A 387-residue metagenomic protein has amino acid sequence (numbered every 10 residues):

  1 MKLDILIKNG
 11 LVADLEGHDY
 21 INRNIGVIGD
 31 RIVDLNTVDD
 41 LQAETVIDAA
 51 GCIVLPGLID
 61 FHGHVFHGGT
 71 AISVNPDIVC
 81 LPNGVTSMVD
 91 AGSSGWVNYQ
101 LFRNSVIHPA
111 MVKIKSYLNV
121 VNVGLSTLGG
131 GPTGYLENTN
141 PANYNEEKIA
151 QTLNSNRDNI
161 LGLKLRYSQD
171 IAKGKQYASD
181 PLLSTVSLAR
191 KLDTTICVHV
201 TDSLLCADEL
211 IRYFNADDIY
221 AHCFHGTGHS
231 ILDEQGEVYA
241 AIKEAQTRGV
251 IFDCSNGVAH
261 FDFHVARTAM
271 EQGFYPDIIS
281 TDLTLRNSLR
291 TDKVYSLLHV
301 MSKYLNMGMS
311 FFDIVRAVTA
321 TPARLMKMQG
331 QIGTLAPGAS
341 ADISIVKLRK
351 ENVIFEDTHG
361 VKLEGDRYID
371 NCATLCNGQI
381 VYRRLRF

Functional and structural regions predicted by a protein language model:
M1-L55: Histidine-rich, glycine-flanked metal-binding segment
L41, A49-P109: Metal-associated gating/positioning segment near the N- to mid-region
G57-G63, M88-D90, I114-L118, L161-L165 (+4 more regions): Hydrophobic faces of well-ordered beta-strands that scaffold small-molecule active sites in alpha/beta enzyme cores
N83-V89, S93-S94, P109-N140, K164-Y167: Metal-cofactor-binding active-site regions of metalloenzymes
G131-D180, A221-C223, H229-S230: Active-site gating/metal-coordination segments in enzymes
Y167-R290: Active-site core of metal-dependent hydrolases
V265-L348: His/Asp/Glu-enriched, well-ordered alpha-helical/loop segment that forms or immediately abuts the divalent-metal
S340-R386: C-terminal cap of metal-dependent C-N hydrolases
